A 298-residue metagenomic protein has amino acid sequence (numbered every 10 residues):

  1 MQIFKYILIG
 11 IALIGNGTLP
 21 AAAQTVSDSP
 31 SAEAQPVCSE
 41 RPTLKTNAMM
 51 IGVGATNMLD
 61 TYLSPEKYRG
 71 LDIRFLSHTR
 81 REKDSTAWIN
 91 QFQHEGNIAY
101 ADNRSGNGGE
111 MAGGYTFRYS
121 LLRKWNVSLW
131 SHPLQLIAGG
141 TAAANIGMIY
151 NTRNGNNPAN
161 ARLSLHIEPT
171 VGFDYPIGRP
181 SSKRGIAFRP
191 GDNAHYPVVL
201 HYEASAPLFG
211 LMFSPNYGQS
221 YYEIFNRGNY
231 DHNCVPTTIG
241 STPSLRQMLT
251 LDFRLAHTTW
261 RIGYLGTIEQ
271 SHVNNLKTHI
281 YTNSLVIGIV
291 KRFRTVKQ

Functional and structural regions predicted by a protein language model:
Q24-Q93, A99, R294, Q298: Short glycine/proline- and aromatic-enriched beta-strand/turn motifs that initiate or cap beta-hairpins
V37-L44, R80-N90, W125-L136, G178-V199 (+2 more regions): Short loop/turn motifs that connect adjacent beta-strands in outer-membrane beta-barrel proteins
K45, K67-F75, W88, G109-F117 (+4 more regions): Residues that define the transmembrane beta-barrel architecture of outer-membrane proteins
V53-L59, H94-D102, A142-Y150, Y175-I177 (+4 more regions): Transmembrane beta-strands of outer-membrane beta-barrel pores
L59-K67, A101-M111, N154-N160, H232-T237 (+2 more regions): Extracellular loop and loop/strand-boundary signature of outer-membrane beta-barrel proteins
I73-K83, Y115-W125, P169-Y175, A206 (+2 more regions): Residues on the lipid-exposed face of transmembrane beta-strands in outer-membrane beta-barrel proteins
N156-H257: Outer-membrane beta-barrel transmembrane domain signature
Y281-Q298: Outer-membrane beta-barrel "beta-signal"
